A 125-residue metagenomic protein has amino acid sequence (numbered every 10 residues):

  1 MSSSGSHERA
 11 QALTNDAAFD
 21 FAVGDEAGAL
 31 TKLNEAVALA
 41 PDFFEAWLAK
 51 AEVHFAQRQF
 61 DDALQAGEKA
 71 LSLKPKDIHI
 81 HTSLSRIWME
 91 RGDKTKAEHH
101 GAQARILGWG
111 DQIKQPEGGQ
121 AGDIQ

Functional and structural regions predicted by a protein language model:
M1-A10, M89-Q125: Terminal, low-structured helical/coil segments at or just beyond the last alpha-helical repeat
S6-L39: Alpha-helical segment of the N-proximal tetratricopeptide repeat
A10, F44-E45, I78-H79, Q112: Helix-start (N-cap) detector for alpha-helical repeat units in TPR-like alpha-solenoids, especially tetratricopeptide
V23-K32, Q57-K69, R91-Q103: Structural signature of tandem alpha-helical TPR/SEL1-like repeats, specifically the intra-repeat loop/turn
E35-A56: Short, charge-rich amphipathic alpha-helical segments embedded in non-transmembrane helical bundles/solenoids
